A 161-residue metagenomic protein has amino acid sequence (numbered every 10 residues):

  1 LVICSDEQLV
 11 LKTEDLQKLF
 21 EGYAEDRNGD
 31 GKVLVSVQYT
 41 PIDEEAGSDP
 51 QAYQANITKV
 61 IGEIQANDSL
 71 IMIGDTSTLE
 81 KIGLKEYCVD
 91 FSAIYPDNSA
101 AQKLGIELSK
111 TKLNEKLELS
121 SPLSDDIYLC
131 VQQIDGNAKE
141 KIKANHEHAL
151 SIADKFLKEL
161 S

Functional and structural regions predicted by a protein language model:
L1-S5, E14-Q17, S161: Gram-positive cell-envelope targeting signals
V2-E7, L34-S36: Short, well-ordered beta-strand elements
D6-V10, S77-K81, G136: Solvent-exposed loop/turn segments at secondary-structure junctions within structured extracellular/periplasmic domains
V10-L11, I42-I57, K139-K143: Short, flexible/disordered intra-domain loops and linkers
R27-V35: Acidic, glycine-anchored loop motifs typical of Ca2+
D49, Q54-E107: Extracytoplasmic "Venus flytrap"/periplasmic binding protein-like
C88, S92-K143: A structural signal for short loop-to-beta-strand junctions that line the ligand-binding cleft of periplasmic/secreted
K143-S161: Surface-exposed amphipathic alpha-helical segments
